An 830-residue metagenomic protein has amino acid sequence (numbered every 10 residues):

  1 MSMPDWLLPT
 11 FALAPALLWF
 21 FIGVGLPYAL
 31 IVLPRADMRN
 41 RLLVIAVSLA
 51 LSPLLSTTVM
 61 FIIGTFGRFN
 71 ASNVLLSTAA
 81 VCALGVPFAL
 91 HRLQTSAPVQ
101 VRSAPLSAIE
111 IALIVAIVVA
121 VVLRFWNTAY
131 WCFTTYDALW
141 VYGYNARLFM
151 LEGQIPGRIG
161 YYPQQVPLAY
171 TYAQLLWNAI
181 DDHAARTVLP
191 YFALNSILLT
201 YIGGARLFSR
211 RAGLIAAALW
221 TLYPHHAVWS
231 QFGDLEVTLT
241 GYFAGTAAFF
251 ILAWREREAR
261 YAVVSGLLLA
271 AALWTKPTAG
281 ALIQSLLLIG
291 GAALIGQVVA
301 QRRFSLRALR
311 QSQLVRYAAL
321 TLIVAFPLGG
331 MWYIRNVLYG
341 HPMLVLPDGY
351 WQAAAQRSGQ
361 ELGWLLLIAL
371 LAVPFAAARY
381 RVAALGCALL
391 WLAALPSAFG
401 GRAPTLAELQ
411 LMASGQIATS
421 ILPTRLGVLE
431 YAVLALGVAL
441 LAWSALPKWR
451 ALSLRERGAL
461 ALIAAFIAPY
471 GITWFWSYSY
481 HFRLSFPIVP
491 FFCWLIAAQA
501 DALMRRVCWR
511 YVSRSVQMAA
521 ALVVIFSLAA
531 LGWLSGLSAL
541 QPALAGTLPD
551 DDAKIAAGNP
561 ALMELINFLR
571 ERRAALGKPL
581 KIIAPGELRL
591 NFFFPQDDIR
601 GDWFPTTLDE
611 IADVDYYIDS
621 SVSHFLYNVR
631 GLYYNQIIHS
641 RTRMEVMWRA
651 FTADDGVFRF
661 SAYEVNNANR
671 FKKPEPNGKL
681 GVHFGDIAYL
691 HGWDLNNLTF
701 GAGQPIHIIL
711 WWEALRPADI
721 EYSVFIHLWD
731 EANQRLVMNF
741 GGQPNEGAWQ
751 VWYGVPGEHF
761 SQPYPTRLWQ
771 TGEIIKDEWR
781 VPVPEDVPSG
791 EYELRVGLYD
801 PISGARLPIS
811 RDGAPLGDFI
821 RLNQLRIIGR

Functional and structural regions predicted by a protein language model:
M1-L106, L365, F375-L436: Membrane-embedded, hydrophobic transmembrane alpha-helices
M1-M3, L548-R830: C-terminal luminal/periplasmic domains and tails of membrane-associated envelope-modifying transferases
V101-I109, R206-A212, E256-E258, V298-A319 (+2 more regions): Membrane-interface helix-loop-helix junctions at transmembrane boundaries of multi-pass membrane enzymes, predominantly
V115-V119, L214-T221, L267, F326 (+4 more regions): Transmembrane alpha-helix segments characteristic of polytopic inner-membrane glycan-assembly/cell-envelope
V121-R124, A398, Q499-D501, Q517-P560: Transmembrane alpha-helical segments
R124, W131, A292-G296, L314-Q416 (+1 more regions): Membrane-lumen/periplasm interface segments of specific transmembrane helices in polyprenyl phosphate-linked
R147, P190, E236-L239, A272 (+4 more regions): Hydrophobic/aromatic-rich transmembrane helices and adjacent perimembrane loops
T246-A262: Membrane-interface transmembrane helices that cradle and orient dolichyl/undecaprenyl
